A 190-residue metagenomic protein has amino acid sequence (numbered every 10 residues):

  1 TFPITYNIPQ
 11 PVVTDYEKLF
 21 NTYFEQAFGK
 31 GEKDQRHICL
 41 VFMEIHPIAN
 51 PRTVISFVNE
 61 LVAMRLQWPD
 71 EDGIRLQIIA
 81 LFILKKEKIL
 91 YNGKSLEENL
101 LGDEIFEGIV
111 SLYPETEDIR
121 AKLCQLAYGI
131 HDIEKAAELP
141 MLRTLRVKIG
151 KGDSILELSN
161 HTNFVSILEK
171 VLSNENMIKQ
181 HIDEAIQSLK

Functional and structural regions predicted by a protein language model:
T1-P9: A short helix-turn-beta junction within AAA+ P-loop NTPase domains corresponding to the substrate/partner-engaging
P9-K190: The feature marks long, low-complexity, polar/acidic/proline-rich intrinsically disordered regions embedded in large
